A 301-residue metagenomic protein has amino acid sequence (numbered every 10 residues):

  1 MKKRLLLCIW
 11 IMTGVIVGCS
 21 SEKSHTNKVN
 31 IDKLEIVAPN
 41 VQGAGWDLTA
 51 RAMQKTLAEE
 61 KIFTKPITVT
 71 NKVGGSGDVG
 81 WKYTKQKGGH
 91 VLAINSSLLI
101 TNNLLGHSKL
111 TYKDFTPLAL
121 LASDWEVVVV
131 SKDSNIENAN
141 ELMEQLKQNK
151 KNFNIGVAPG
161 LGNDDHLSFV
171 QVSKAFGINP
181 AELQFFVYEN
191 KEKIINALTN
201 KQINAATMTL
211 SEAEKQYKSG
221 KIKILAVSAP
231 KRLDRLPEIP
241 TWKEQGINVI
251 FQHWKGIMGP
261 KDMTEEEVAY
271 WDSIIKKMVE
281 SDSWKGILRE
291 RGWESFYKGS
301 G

Functional and structural regions predicted by a protein language model:
M1-K33: Short, low-complexity disordered leader/linker segments with a strong preference for bacterial N-terminal type II
S21-D114, L161, I178-N204, Y297-K298: N-terminal (or domain-start) structured segment
N30, Y83-V91, L104-K193, K255-I287: Hinge/capping helix and adjacent helix->loop/strand transition within the periplasmic-binding protein
W46-T64, H166-A175, Q216, S283 (+1 more regions): Short, polar/charged alpha-helical segment
S97-L99, S123, D133, S211-E212 (+2 more regions): Solvent-exposed coil/turn segments that connect beta secondary-structure elements in extracytoplasmic/periplasmic
N154, R289-G301: Surface-exposed aromatic
V157-I239: Ligand-binding pocket segment of bilobal, Venus flytrap-like solute-binding proteins
E212-D282, G286, R291: C-terminal lobe and pocket-closing loops of periplasmic/extracytoplasmic Venus-flytrap solute-binding proteins
